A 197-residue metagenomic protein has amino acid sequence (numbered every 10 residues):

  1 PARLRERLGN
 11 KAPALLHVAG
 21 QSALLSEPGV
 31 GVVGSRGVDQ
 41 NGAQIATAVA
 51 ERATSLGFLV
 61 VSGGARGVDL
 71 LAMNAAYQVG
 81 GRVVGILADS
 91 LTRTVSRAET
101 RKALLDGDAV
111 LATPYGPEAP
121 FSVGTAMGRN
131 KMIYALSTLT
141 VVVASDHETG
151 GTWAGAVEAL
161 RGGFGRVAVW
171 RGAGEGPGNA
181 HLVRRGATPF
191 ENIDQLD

Functional and structural regions predicted by a protein language model:
A2-D197: Glycine-biased, small-residue-rich flexible motifs in mid-sequence functional cores and linkers
